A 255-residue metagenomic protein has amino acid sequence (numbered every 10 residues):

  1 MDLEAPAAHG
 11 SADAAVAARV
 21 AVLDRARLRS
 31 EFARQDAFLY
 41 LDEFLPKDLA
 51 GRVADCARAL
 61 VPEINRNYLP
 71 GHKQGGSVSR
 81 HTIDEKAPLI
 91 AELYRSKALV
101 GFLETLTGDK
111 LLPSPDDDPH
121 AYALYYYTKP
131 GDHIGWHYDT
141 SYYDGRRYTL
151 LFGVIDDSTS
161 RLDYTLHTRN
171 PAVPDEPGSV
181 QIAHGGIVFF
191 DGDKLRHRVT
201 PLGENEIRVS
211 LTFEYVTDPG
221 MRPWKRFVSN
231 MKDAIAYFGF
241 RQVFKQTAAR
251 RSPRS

Functional and structural regions predicted by a protein language model:
D2-A26, R161-S255: Conserved double-stranded beta-helix
L3-S11, A15-L106: Non-heme Fe(II)/2-oxoglutarate
L60, Y126, I155, E204 (+1 more regions): A generic membrane alpha-helix/interface feature
Y68-L69, H81, P130-I134, T212 (+2 more regions): Short alpha-helix boundary/capping motifs
L69, P119, T200-P201: Sparse recognition of residues in long alpha-helices and their boundaries
Q74-S79, L124-Y125, M231-A236: Amphipathic alpha-helical surface "interface" segments used for docking/oligomerization or membrane association within
A91, G101-K194, E206-S210, T217-K225: Catalytic core of non-heme Fe(II) oxygenases with the double-stranded beta-helix
